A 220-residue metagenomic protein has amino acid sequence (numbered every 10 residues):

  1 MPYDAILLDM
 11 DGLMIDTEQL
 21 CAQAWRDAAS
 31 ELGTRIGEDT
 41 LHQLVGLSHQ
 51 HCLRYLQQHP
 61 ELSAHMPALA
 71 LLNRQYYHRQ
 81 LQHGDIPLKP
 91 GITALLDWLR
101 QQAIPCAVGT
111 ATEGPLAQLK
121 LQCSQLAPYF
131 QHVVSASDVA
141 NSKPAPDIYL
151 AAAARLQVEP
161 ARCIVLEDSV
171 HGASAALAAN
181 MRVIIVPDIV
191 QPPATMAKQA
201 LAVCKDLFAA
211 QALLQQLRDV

Functional and structural regions predicted by a protein language model:
M1-D4, D97-R100, E113-V220: Asp-based, Mg2+/Mn2+-dependent phosphohydrolase catalytic module
M1-H42: Active-site neighborhood of HAD-like aspartate-dependent phosphohydrolases
M14, L88, C106, N141 (+1 more regions): Conserved SAM-binding loop
C21-A24, V45-H49, L69-Y77, E113: Hydrophobic/aromatic residues within well-ordered alpha-helical segments
A28-A29, S48-S63, K120, A152-A153: Helix-loop "lid/cap" segments that line or gate small-molecule binding pockets
Q57-T93: Metal-dependent phosphoesterase signature
L81-V108, G114, Q118: Short, acidic loop-to-helix structural element flanking the phosphoryl-transfer center in phosphate-processing enzymes
